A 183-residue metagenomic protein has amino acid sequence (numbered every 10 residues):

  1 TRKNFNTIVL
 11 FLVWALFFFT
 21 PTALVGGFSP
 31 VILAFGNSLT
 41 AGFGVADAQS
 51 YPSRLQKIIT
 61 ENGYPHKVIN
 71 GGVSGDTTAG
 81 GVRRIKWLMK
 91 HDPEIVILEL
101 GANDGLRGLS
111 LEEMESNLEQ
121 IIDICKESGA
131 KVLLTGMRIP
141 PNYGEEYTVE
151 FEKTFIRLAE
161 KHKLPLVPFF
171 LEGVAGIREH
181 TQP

Functional and structural regions predicted by a protein language model:
T1-F11: Bacterial N-terminal signal peptides that target proteins for export
R2, E61-Y64, G80-P183: Alpha-helical cap/lid subdomain in secreted, periplasmic, or secretory-pathway luminal O-acyl-processing enzymes
V9-T20: Bacterial N-terminal signal peptides
L24-S74, R84-D92: Serine-esterase "nucleophile elbow" of acetyl-processing enzymes
G75-A79: Acidic-and-aromatic substrate-binding clefts and catalytic sites of carbohydrate-active enzymes
